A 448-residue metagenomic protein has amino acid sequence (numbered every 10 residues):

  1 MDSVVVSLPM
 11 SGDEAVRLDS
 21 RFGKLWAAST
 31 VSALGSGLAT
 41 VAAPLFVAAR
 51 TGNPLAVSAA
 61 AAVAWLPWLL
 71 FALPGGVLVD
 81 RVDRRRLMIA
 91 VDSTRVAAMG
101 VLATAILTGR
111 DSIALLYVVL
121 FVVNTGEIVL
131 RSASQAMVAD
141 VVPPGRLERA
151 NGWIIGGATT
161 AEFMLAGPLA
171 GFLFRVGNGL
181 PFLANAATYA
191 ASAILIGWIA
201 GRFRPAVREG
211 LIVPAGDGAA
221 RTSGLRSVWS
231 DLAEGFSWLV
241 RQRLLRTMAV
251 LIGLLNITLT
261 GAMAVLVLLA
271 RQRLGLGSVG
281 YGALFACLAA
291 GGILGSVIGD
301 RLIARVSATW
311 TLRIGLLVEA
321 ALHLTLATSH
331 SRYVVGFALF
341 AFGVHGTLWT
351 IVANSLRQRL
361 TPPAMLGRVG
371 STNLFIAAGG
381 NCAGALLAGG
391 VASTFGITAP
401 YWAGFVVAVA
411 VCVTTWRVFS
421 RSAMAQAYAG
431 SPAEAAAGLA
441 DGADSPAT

Functional and structural regions predicted by a protein language model:
M1-T448: Alpha-helical transmembrane-bundle signature of multi-pass membrane transport and export proteins
